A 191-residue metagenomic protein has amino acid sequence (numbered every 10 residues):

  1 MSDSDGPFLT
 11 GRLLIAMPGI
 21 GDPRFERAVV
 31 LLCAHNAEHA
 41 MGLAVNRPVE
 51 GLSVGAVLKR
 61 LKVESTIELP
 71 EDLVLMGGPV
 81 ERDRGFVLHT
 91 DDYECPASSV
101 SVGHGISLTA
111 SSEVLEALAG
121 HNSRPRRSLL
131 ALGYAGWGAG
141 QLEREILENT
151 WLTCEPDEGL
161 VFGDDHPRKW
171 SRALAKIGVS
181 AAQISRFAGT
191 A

Functional and structural regions predicted by a protein language model:
M1-A131, A135-A191: A short aromatic-anchored loop/beta-hairpin motif
